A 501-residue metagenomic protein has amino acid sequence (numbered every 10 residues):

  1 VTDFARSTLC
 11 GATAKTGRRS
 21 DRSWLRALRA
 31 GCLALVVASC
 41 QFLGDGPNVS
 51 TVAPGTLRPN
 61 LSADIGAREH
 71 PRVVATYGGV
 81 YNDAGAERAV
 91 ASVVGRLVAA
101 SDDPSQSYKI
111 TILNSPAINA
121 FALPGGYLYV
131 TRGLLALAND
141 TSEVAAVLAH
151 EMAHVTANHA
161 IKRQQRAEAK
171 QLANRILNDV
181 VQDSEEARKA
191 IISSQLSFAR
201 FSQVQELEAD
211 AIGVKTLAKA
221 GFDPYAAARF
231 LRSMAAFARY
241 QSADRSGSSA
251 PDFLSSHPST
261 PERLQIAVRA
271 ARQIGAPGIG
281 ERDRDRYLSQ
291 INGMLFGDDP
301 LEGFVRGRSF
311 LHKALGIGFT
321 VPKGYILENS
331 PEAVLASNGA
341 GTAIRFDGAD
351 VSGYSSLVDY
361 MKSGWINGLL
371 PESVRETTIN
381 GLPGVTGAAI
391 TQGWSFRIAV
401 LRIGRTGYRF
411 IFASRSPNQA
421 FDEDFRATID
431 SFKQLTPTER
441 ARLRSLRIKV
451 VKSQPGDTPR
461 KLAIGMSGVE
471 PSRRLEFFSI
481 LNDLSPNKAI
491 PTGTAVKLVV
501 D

Functional and structural regions predicted by a protein language model:
V1-S23: N-terminal secretory signal peptides that target proteins for export/translocation
F4, C40-V321, I326, S330-A333 (+4 more regions): A Zn2+-metalloprotease active-site environment signal
R29-S39: Bacterial N-terminal signal peptides
A145, Y325-L327, F410-I448: Surface-exposed amphipathic alpha-helical segments
L207, T320, Q454, S485 (+1 more regions): Residue-level recognition of short, solvent-exposed, well-ordered loop/turn junctions that link secondary-structure
R345, K362-R409: Signature of long, low-cysteine stretches enriched in small and polar/charged residues
R440-V469: Primarily a LysM-type cell-wall glycan-binding module
S472-D501: Extracellular LysM carbohydrate-binding repeats and other cell-envelope/extracellular binding modules
